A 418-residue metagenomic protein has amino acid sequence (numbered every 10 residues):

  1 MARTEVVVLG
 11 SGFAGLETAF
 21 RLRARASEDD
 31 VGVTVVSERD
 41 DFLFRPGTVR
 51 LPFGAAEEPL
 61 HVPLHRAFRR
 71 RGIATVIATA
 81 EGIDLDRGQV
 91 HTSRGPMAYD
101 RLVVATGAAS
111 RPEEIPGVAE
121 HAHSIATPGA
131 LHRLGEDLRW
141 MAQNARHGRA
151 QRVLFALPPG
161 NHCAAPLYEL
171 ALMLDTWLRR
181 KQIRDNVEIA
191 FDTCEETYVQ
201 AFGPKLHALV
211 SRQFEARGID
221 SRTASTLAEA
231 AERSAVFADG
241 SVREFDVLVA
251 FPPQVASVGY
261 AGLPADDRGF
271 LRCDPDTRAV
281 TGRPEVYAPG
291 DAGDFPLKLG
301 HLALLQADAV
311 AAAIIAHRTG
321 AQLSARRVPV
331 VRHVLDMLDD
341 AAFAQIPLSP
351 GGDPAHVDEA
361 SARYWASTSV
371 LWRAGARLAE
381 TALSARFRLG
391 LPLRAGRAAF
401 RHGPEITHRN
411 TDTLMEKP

Functional and structural regions predicted by a protein language model:
A2-I73, P159-A201: Beta1-alpha1 glycine-rich phosphate/pyrophosphate-binding loop at the start of Rossmann-like nucleotide-binding domains
A2-T4, I73-E169, T176-Q182, V249: FAD-binding core/adjacent interface of flavoenzyme oxidoreductases
A24-D100, F202-D220, A398-H408: N-terminal Rossmann-like dinucleotide/flavin-binding domain of flavoprotein oxidoreductases that bind FAD/FMN
G32, A74-I83, V90, M97 (+2 more regions): A Rossmann-like FAD-binding core segment of flavoenzymes
A119-R149, V242-Q306: FAD-site-proximal beta/loop scaffold in flavoenzymes
G269-Y287, M337-H356: FAD-binding beta-loop-beta segment adjacent to the flavin cofactor pocket
P289-D339: A conserved FAD-binding loop/helix module that cradles the flavin
A344-P418: C-terminal auxiliary extensions adjacent to catalytic cores
